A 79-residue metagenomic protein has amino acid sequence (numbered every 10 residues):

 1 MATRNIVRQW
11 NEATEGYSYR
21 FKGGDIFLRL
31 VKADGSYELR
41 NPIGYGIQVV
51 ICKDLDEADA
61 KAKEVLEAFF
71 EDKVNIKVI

Functional and structural regions predicted by a protein language model:
M1-F21: Negatively charged, low-complexity tracts enriched in Asp/Glu with abundant Ser/Thr
V7, I43-I79: Mixed-charge, Lys/Arg-enriched low-complexity segments
W10-A13, G23, S36, L55-E57: Intrinsically disordered, low-complexity regulatory regions of eukaryotic regulatory proteins
Y17, F21-G24, L30, D72-K73: Intrinsically disordered, low-complexity serine/threonine-rich segments
G24-G46: Short aromatic-glycine-(Arg/Gly/Cys) micro-motifs in beta-strand/loop hairpins
